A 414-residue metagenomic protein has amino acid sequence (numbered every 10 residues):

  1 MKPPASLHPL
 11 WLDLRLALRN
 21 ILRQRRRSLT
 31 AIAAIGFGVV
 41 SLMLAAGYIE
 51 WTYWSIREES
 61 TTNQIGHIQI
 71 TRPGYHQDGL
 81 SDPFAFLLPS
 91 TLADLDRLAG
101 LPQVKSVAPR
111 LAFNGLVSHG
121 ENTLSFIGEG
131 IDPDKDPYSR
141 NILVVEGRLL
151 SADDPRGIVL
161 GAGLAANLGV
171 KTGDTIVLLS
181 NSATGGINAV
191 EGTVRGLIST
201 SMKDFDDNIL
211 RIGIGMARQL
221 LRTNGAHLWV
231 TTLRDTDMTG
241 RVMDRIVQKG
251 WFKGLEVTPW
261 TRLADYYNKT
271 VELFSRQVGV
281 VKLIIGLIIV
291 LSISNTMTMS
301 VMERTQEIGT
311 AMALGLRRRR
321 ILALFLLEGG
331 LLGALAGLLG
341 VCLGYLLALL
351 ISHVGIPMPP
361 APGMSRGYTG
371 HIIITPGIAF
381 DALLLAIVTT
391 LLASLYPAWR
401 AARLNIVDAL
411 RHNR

Functional and structural regions predicted by a protein language model:
M1-M43, N413-R414: N-terminal Sec/SRP start-transfer signal
R25-T52, E272-E307, G330-L339, V388-L392: Hydrophobic alpha-helical transmembrane segments of multi-pass inner-membrane transport and secretion
A46-I127, D153-D154: Hydrophobic, regular-secondary-structure patches
A93-T193, Q219-L220: Short acidic/glycine-enriched loop/turn elements at secondary-structure junctions
V170-L255: Basic-flanked hydrophobic alpha-helices used for secretion and membrane insertion
D235-V290, M302: Peri-transmembrane interface segments
T298, E307-I351: Transmembrane alpha-helical interface segments in multi-pass membrane proteins
L338-A382, L395, R403: Short helix-loop junctions at transmembrane helix boundaries
